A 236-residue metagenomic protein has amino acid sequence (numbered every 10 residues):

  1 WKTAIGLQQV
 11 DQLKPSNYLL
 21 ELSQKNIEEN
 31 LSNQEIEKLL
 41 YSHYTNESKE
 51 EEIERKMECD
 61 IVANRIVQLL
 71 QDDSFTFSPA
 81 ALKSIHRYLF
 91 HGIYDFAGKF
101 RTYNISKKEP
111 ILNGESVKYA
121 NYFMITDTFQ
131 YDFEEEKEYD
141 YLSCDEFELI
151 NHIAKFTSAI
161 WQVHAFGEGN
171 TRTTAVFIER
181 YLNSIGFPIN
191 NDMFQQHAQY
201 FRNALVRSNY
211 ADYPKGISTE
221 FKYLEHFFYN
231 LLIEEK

Functional and structural regions predicted by a protein language model:
W1-K236: FIC/Doc superfamily catalytic core
